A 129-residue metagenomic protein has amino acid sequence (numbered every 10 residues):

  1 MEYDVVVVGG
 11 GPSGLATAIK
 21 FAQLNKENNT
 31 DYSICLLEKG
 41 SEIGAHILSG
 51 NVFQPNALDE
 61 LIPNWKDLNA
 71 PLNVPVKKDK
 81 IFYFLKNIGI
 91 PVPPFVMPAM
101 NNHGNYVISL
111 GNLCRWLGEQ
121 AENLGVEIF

Functional and structural regions predicted by a protein language model:
M1-V8, A121, G125-F129: Glycine/serine-rich loop-strand microenvironments at binding/catalytic pocket rims
D4-C35: N-terminal Rossmann-like FAD-binding beta1-loop-alpha1 element of flavoenzymes
G14, N51-Q54, V74, Y106 (+2 more regions): Generic structural signal for well-ordered, non-membrane alpha-helical segments in soluble metabolic enzymes
K20, A57-E60, W116: Alpha-helical scaffold segments in soluble metabolic enzymes
D31, K39-N87: N-terminal FAD cofactor-binding segment of flavoenzymes
F95-A99: Short glycine/proline-rich turn/loop motifs
M100-N123, F129: Short beta-strand to alpha-helix junction loop
